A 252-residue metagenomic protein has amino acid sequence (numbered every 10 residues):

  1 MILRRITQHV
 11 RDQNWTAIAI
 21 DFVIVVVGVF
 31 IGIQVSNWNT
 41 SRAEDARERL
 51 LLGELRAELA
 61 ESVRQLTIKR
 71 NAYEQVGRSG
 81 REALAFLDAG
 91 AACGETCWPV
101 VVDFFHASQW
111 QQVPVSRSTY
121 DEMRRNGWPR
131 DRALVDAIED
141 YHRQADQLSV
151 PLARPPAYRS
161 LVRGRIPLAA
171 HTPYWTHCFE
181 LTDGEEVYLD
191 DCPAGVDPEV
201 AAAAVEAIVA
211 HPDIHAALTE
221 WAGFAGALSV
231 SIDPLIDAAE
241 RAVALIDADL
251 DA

Functional and structural regions predicted by a protein language model:
M1-T16, F30, N37-A252: Long, hydrophobic alpha-helical segments that serve as membrane-spanning/inserting helices
I20-Q34: Hydrophobic membrane-insertion alpha-helices, especially the h-region of bacterial N-terminal signal peptides
